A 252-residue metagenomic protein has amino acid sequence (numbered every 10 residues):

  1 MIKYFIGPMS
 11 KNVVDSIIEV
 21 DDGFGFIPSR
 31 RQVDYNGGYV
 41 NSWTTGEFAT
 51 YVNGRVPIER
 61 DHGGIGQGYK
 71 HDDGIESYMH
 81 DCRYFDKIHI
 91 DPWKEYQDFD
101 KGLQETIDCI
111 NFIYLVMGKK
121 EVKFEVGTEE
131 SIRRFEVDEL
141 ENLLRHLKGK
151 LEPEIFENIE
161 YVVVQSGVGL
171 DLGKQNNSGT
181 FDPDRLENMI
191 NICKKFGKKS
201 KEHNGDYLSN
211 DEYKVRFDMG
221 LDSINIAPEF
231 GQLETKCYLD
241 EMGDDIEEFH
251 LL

Functional and structural regions predicted by a protein language model:
M1-E19, I75, K101-K120, E130-L252: Active-site capping/gating regions of soluble enzymes
M1-Y69, E76, Y84-D86, E229-F230 (+1 more regions): Alpha/beta catalytic barrel-like cores
S29-R31, H62-G63, P92-E95, E129-S131 (+2 more regions): Short, ordered loop/turn segments at secondary-structure junctions
R55-P57, K123, K199: Proline-centered loop/turn at the N-terminus of a beta-strand
D61, V126, R216: Conserved, mostly hydrophobic/aromatic
Q67-D73, K94-K101: Surface-exposed, active-site-proximal loop segments in enzymatic domains
C82-R83, F217: Non-catalytic positions within long, well-ordered alpha-helices that form the structural scaffold/packing of enzyme
Y84-Y96, V122-E130, E157, Y161-V163: Active-site groove signature of glycoside hydrolases
